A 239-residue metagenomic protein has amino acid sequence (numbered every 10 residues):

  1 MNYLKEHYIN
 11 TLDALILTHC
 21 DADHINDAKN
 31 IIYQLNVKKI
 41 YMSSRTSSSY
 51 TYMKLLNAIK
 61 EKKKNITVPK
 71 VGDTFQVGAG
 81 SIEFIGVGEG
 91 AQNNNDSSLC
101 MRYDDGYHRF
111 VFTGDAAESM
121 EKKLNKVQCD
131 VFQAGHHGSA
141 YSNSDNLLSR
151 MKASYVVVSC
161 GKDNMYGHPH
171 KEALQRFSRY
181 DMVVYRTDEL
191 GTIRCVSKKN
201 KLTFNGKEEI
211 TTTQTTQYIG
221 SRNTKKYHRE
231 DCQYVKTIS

Functional and structural regions predicted by a protein language model:
M1-Q214, K236: Non-globular, low-confidence helical/coil segments that flank catalytic cores
T213-Y234: Extracytoplasmic/periplasm-facing segments of secreted or lipoprotein envelope proteins
